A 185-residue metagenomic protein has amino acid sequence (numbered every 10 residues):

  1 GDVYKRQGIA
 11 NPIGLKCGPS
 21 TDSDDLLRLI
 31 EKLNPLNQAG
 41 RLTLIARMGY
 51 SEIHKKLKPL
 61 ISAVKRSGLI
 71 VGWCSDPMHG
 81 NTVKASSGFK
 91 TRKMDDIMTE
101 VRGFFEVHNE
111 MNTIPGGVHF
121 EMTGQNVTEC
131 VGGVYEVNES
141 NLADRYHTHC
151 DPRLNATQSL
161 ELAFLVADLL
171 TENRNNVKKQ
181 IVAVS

Functional and structural regions predicted by a protein language model:
G1-Y4: Short, small-residue-biased leader/transition segments that mark boundaries at the very start of proteins
R6-G14, T21, L162: Conserved internal helical-beta-strand scaffold that buttresses enzyme catalytic cores
G8-G14, L36-T43: Short, surface-exposed connector motifs at secondary-structure boundaries
L15, D76: Conserved, mostly hydrophobic/aromatic
S20-I30, E52-K56: Active-site-adjacent beta->alpha loops and helix N-cap segments on the catalytic face of soluble alpha/beta enzymes
L29-P35, P59-A63: Short, solvent-exposed amphipathic alpha-helical segments in soluble enzyme and RNA/protein-processing domains
R41-W73, H79-T128: Non-transmembrane, aqueous-exposed alpha-helical and coiled segments at domain scale
N109-S185: Flexible, D/E/H-enriched segments
